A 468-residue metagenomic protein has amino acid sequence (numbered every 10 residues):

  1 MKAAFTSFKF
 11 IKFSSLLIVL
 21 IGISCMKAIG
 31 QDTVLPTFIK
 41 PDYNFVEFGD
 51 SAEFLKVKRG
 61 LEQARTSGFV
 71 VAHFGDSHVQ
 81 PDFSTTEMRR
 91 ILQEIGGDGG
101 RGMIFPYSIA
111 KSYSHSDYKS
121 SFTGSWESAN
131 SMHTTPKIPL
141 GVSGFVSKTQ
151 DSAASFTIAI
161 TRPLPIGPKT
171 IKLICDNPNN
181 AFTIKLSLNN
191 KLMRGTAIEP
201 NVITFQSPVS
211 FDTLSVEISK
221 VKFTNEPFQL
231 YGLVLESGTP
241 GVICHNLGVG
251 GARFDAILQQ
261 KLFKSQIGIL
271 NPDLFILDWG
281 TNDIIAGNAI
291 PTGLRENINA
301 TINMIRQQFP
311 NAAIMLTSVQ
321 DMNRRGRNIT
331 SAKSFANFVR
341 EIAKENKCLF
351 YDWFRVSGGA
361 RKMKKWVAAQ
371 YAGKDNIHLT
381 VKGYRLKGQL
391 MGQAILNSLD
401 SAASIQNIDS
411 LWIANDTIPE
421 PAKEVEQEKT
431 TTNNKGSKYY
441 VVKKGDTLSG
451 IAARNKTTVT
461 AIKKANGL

Functional and structural regions predicted by a protein language model:
M1-P36, S404, S410: Bacterial Sec-dependent N-terminal signal peptides
V34-H73: Membrane/wall-proximal cationic-aromatic binding patches
F48-E62, I257-G268, E296-M304, K333-N337: Alpha-helical scaffolding within the catalytic cores of extracellular/periplasmic polymer-degrading hydrolases
Q80-S187, L192-E296, S331, H378: Conserved SGNH/GDSL esterase-like catalytic core that processes O-acyl groups on lipids and polysaccharides
Q260, M322-P421: Catalytic His-Asp segment of secreted/periplasmic serine-dependent ester chemistry enzymes
P272-I284, T292-M304, Q308, M315-W353 (+1 more regions): Conserved N-terminal glycine/acidic-rich loop preference
A422-K464: Primarily a LysM-type cell-wall glycan-binding module
